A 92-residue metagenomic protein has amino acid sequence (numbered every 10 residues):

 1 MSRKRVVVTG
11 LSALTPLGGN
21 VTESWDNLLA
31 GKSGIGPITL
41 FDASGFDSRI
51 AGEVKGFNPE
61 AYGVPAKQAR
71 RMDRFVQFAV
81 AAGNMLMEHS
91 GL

Functional and structural regions predicted by a protein language model:
M1-L92: Conserved "HGTGT" condensation-loop signature of ketosynthase/thiolase-family condensing enzymes that catalyze
